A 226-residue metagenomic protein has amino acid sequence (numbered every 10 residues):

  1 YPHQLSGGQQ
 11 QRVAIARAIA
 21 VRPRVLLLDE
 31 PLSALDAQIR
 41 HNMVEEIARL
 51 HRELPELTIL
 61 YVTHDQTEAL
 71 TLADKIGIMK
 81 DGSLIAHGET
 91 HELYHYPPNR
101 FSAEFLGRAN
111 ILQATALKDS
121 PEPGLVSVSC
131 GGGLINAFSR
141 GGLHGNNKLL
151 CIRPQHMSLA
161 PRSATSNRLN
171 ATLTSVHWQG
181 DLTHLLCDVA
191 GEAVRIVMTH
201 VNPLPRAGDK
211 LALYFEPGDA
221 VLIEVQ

Functional and structural regions predicted by a protein language model:
Y1-F101: ABC ATPase nucleotide-binding domains
G7-G8, G82, G88, G107 (+4 more regions): Glycine-centered flexibility sites
L35, N42, F105, A160 (+1 more regions): Residues that scaffold the ATP/ADP-binding catalytic core of kinase and kinase-like folds
E89-K118, E122-L125: ABC transporter nucleotide-binding domain
A109, D119-Q226: Non-catalytic connector elements of ABC transporters
